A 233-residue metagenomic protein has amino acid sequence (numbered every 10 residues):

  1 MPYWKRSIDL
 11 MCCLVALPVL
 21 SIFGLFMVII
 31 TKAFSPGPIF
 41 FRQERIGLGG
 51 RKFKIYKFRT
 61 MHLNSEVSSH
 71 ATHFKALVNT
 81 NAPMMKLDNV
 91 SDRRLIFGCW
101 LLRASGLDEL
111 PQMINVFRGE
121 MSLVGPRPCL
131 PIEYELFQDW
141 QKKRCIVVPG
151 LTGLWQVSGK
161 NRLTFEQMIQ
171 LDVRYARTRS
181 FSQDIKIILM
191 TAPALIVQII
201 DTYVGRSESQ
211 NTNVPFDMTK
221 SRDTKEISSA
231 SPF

Functional and structural regions predicted by a protein language model:
M1-S68, F181, K186-F233: A hydrophobic, helix-centered structural microdomain
K5, D9, M61-H62, A76-L77 (+2 more regions): Short acidic/polar alpha-helix capping motifs at helix-coil junctions
R6, R45-R51, K57-M61, R94 (+6 more regions): Short, cationic motifs built from Arg/Lys/His that form the positively charged side of catalytic pockets
L17-P18, L101, S105: Histidine kinase transmitter module recognition
P18, P38, F53, R93-R94 (+2 more regions): A residue-level structural signature of the nucleotidyltransferase/glycosyltransferase Rossmann-like core
F41-R93, T152-Q170: Short, glycine-rich, amphipathic interfacial segments at transmembrane boundaries or analogous
N89, R103-A104, L110-F233: Hydrophobic structural segments characteristic of membrane proteins
